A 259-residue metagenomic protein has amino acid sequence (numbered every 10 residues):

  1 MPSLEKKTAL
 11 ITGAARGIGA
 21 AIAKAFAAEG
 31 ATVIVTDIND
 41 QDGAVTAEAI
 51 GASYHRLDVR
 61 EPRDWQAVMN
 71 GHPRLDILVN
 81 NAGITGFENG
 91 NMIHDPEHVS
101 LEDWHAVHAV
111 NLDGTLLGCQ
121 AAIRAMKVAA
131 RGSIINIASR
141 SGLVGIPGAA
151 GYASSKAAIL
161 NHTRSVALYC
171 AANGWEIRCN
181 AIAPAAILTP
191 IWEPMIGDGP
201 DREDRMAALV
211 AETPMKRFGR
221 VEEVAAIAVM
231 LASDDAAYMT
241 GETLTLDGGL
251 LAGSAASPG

Functional and structural regions predicted by a protein language model:
L4-I34: Canonical Rossmann dinucleotide-binding motif of NAD(H)/NADP(H)-dependent dehydrogenases/reductases, specifically
I84, E97-L116, R131, I135 (+3 more regions): Catalytic Tyr-X3-Lys loop
T85-H105, V128, G148-G151, E193 (+1 more regions): Conserved mid-core segment of classical short-chain dehydrogenase/reductases
A109-A129, A167-L168, A172, S233: Amphipathic alpha-helical dimer-interface segment in Rossmann-like NAD(P)H-dependent oxidoreductases
C119, S155, T163: Active-site helix of classical SDR
S139: Residue(s) in the substrate-gating loop at a strand-loop-helix junction that position the organic substrate next
E176-R178, M239-G241: Short, small/polar-rich loop/turn modules that mediate ligand/substrate recognition or access, typified
V229, T240-G259: Short C-terminal tail/terminal secondary-structure segment of NAD(P)H-dependent dehydrogenase/reductase domains
